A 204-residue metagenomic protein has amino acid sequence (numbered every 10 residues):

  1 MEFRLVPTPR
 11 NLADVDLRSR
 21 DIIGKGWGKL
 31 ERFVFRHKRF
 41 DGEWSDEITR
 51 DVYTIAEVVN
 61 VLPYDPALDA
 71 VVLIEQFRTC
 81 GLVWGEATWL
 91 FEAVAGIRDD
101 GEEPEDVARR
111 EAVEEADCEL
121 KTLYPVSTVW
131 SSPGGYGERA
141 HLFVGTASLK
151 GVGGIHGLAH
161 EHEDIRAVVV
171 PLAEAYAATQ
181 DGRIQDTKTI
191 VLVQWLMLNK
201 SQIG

Functional and structural regions predicted by a protein language model:
M1-R10, D14, R18-S19, E75 (+6 more regions): Nudix hydrolase/Nudix homology domain
F3, R50-I55, A70-R110, V152 (+2 more regions): Conserved Nudix-box catalytic region and its N-terminal flanking loop in Nudix hydrolases and closely related
I23-L68, L82: Acidic, metal-coordinating catalytic segment for phosphate/diphosphate chemistry, firing primarily on the Nudix
F35, P63, L73, V144-G145 (+1 more regions): Conserved hydrophobic "DFG−1" position in protein kinase catalytic cores
F35-F40, S132-G153: Active-site-adjacent beta-strand/loop module that shapes the phosphate/pyrophosphate-binding cleft
K38-F40, D65-A67, F77, T146-K150 (+2 more regions): Short loop segments at secondary-structure junctions
V72, E92-V94, V113, Y124-P125 (+1 more regions): Conserved beta-strand segments that form the floor/walls of ligand-binding pockets within enzyme and binding domains
E105, A116-V126: Short, structured loop/turn "capping" segments at alpha-beta junctions
